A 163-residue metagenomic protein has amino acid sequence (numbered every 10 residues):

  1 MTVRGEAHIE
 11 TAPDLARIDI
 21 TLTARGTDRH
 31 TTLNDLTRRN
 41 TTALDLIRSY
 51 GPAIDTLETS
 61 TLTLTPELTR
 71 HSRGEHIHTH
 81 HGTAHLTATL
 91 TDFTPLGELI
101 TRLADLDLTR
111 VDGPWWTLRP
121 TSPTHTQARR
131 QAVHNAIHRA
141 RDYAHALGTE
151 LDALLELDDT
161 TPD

Functional and structural regions predicted by a protein language model:
M1-D163: Short, charged, surface-exposed interaction patches
